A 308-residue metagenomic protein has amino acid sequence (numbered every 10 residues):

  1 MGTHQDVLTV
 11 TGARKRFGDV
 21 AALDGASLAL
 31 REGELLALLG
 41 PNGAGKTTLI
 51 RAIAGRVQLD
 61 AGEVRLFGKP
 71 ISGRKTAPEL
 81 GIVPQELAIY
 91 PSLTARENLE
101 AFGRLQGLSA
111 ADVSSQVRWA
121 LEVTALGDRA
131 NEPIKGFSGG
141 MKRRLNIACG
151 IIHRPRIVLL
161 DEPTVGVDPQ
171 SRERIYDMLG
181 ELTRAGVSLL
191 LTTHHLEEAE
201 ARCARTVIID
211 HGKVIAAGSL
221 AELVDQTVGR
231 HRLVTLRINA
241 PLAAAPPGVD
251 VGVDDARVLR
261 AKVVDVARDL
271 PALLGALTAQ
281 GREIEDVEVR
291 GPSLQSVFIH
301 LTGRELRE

Functional and structural regions predicted by a protein language model:
A54: Helix-to-loop junction immediately C-terminal to a conserved catalytic motif
G62-T76: Conserved ABC transporter NBD signature motif
E100, R104, A111-R129: Conserved ABC ATPase "signature" region
V158-E162: Catalytic Walker B motif of ABC-type/P-loop ATPase nucleotide-binding domains
Y176-V264: ABC transporter nucleotide-binding domain
